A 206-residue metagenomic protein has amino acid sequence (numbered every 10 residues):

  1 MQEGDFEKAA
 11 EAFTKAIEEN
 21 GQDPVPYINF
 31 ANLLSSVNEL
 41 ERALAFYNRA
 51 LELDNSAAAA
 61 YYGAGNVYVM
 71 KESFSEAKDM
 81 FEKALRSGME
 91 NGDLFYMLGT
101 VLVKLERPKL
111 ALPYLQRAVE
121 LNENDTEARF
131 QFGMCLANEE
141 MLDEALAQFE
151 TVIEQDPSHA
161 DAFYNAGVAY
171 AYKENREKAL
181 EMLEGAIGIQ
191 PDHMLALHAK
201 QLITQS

Functional and structural regions predicted by a protein language model:
Q2-T14, V37-R49, K71-K83, K104-R117 (+2 more regions): Structural signature of tandem alpha-helical TPR/SEL1-like repeats, specifically the intra-repeat loop/turn
K15-S36: Short, charge-rich amphipathic alpha-helical segments embedded in non-transmembrane helical bundles/solenoids
E19, L53, S87-G88, L121 (+2 more regions): Structural marker of alpha-solenoid helical repeat scaffolds
P24-V25, A58-A59, N91-D93, T126-E127 (+2 more regions): Helix-start (N-cap) detector for alpha-helical repeat units in TPR-like alpha-solenoids, especially tetratricopeptide
A59-M70: Glycine/small-residue-rich loop that forms an oxyanion/phosphate-binding "nest" at active or ligand-binding sites
Y172-S206: Terminal, low-structured helical/coil segments at or just beyond the last alpha-helical repeat
